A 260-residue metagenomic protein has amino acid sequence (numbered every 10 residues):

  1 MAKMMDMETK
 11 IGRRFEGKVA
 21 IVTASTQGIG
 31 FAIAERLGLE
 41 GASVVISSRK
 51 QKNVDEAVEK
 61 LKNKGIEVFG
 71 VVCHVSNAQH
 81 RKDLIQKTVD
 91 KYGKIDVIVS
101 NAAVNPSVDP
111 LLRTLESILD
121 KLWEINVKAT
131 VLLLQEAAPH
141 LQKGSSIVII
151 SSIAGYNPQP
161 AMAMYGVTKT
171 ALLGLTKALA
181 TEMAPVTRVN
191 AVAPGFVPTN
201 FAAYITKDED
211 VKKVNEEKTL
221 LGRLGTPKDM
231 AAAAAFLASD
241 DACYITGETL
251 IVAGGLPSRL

Functional and structural regions predicted by a protein language model:
A2-I11, V108, N157, A235 (+1 more regions): Short C-terminal tail/terminal secondary-structure segment of NAD(P)H-dependent dehydrogenase/reductase domains
V19, T26-G28: Conserved glycine-rich cofactor-binding loop
K82, N105-D120, A161-M164, A203-K207: Conserved mid-core segment of classical short-chain dehydrogenase/reductases
L112-L132, V148, L172: Catalytic Tyr-X3-Lys loop
L134, T168, T176: Active-site helix of classical SDR
P139-H140, A180-P185, C243: Alpha-helical segment proximal to the catalytic Tyr-Lys
H140, R223-V252, P257-S258: C-terminal substrate-recognition "lid" of short-chain dehydrogenase/reductases
S152: Residue(s) in the substrate-gating loop at a strand-loop-helix junction that position the organic substrate next
